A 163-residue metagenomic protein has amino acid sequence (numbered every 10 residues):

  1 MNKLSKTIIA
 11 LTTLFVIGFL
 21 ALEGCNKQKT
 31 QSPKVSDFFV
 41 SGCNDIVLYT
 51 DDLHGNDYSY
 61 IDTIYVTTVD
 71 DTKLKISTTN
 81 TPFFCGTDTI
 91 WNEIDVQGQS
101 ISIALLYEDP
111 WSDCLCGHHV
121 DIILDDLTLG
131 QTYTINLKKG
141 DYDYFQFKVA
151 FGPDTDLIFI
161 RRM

Functional and structural regions predicted by a protein language model:
N2-L11: Bacterial N-terminal signal peptides that target proteins for export
L11-I17: Core hydrophobic alpha-helical transmembrane segments of single-pass membrane proteins
A21-G24: C-terminal motif of bacterial Sec signal peptides marking the signal peptidase cleavage site
N26-M163: Exposed, flexible binding/inhibitory loops of compact, secreted disulfide-stabilized domains
